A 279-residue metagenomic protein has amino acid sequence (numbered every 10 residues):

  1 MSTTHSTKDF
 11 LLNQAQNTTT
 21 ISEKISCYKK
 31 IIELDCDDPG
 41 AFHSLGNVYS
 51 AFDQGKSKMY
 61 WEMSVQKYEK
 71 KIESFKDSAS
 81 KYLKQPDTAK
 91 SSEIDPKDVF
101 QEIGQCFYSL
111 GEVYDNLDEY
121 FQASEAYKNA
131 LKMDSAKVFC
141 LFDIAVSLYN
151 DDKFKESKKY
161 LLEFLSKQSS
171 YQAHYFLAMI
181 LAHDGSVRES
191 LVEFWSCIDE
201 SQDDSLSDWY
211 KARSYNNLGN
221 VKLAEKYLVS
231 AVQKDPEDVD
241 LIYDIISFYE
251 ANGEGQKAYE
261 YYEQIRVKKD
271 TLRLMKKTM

Functional and structural regions predicted by a protein language model:
K30-I31, S64, P96, N129-A130 (+4 more regions): Canonical positions in the second alpha-helix
C36, E69, Q101, S135 (+4 more regions): Short coil turns that delineate tetratricopeptide repeat
S50-A51, S109, N116, N150-D151 (+3 more regions): Register position in tetratricopeptide repeats
